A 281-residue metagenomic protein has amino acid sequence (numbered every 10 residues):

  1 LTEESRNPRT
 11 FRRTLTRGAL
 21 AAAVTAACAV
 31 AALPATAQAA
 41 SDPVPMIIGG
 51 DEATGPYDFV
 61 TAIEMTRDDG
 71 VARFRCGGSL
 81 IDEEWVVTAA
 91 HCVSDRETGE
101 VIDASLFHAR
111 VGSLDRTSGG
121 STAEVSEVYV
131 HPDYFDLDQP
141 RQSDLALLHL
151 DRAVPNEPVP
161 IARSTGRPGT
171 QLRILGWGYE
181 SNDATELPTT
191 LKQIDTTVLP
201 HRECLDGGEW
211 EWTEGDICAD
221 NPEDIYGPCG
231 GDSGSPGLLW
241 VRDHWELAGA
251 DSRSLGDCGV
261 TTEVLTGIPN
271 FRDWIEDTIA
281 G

Functional and structural regions predicted by a protein language model:
T2-V87, D95-I102, L106-V111, P188 (+2 more regions): Protease-domain processing segments flanking chymotrypsin-fold serine proteases, especially trypsin-like
P34, T98, W210, D224 (+2 more regions): Secreted/processed peptides and extracellular or luminal domains of membrane proteins
A40, L80-S94, S105-H108, K192-V198 (+1 more regions): C-terminal subregion of chymotrypsin/trypsin-like serine protease catalytic domains
D51-A53, D136-Q139, E186, Y226-G230: Short Gly/Pro-enriched turn/cap motifs at secondary-structure boundaries
P56-F74, A153-V159, K192-G234, V241 (+1 more regions): Active-site region of chymotrypsin-like
I63-T66, C76, I81-E83, A89-C92 (+6 more regions): Active-site-proximal beta-strand/loop segments in catalytic clefts of secreted hydrolases
D115, A123-V128, R141-D224, I268-D273: Chymotrypsin/trypsin-fold serine protease catalytic domain
E127-P132, S164, D251-G256: Short, solvent-exposed aromatic-acidic interface loops
